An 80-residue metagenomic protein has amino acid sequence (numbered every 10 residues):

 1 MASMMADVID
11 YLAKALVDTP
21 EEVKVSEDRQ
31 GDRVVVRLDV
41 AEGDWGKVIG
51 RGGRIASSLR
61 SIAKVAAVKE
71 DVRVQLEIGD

Functional and structural regions predicted by a protein language model:
M1-K47, I55-S58, I62-D80: RNA-contacting regions in translation and RNA-metabolism proteins, encompassing KH/S1 modules where present
